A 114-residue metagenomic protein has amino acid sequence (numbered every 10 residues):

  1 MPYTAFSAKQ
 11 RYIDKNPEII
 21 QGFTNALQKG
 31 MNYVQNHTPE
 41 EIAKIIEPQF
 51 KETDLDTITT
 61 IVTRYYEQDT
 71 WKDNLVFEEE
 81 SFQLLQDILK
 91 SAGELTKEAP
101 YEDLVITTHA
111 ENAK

Functional and structural regions predicted by a protein language model:
M1, R64-Y65, I106-T108: Short secondary-structure boundary/hinge segments and terminal tails
M1-P2, F82: Short Pro/Gly-enriched coil loops immediately N-terminal to beta-strands
P2-E18: A bilobed periplasmic-binding-protein/Venus flytrap-type ligand-binding module shared by bacterial periplasmic
Y3, Q10, Q68, Y101-D103: Generic secondary-structure boundary/loop-capping signal
D14-T96: Secondary-structure end/capping motifs
L84-K114: C-terminal solvent-exposed extensions
